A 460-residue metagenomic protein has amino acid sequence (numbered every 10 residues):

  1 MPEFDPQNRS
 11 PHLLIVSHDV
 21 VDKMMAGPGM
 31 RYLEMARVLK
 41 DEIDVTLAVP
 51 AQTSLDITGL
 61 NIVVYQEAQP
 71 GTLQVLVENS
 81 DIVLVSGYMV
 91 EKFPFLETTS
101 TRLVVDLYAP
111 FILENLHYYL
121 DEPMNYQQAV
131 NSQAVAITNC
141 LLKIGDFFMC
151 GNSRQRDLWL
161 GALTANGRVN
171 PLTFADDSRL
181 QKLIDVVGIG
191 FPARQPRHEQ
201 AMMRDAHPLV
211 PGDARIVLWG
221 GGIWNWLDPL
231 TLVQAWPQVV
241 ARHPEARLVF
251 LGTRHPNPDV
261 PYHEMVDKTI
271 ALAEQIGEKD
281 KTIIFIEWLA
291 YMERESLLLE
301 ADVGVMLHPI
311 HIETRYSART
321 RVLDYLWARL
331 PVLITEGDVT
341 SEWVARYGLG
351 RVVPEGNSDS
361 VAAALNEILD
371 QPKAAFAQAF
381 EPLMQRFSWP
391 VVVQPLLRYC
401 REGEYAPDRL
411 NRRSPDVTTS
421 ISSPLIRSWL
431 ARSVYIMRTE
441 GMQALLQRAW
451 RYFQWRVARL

Functional and structural regions predicted by a protein language model:
M1-S54, Q238-A241, I436-L460: N-terminal subdomain of nucleotide-sugar transferases
L14-S17, F191-Q195, M202, A206-L227 (+3 more regions): Conserved donor-binding/catalytic core segment of Leloir-type glycosyltransferases
H18, D22, V105-A136, D157-W159 (+2 more regions): Acceptor-binding helix/loop patch of EC 2.4 sugar-transfer enzymes, predominantly nucleotide-sugar-dependent
C140-R204, G212: Donor nucleotide-sugar binding/catalytic pocket of nucleotide-sugar-dependent glycosyltransferases
R179-L180, M384-L460: C-terminal amphipathic helix plus adjacent low-complexity, charged tail appended to glycosyltransferase catalytic
L227, A290-S296, G304-L326, I334-E342: Nucleotide-sugar-dependent
G252-R254, P261-E295: Nucleotide-activated donor-binding/catalytic signature segment of Leloir-type glycosyltransferases, i.e., the conserved
S341-E367: Change "using UDP/GDP/dTDP sugars" to "using nucleotide sugars
